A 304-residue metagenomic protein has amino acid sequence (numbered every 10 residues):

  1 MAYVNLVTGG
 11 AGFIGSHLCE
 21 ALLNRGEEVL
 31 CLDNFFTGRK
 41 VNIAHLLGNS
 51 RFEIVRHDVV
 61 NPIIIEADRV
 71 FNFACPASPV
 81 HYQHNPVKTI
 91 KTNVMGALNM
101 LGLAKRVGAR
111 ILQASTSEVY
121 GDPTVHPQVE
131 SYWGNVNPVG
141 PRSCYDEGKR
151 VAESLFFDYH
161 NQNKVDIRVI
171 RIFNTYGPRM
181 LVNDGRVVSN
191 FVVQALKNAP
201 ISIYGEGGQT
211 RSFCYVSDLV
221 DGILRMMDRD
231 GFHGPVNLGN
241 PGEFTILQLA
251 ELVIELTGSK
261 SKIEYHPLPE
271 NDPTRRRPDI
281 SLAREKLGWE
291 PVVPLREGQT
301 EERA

Functional and structural regions predicted by a protein language model:
M1-T175, S217, W289: N-terminal Rossmann-like NAD(P)+-binding domain of SDR-like oxidoreductases, especially those catalyzing
N5, L18, N24, H57 (+3 more regions): C-terminal substrate-binding subdomain of Rossmann-fold SDR/epimerase-dehydratase oxidoreductases
K40-V41, E153, S189, L247 (+2 more regions): Short, surface-exposed alpha-helical segments at coil->helix boundaries
G48, M180-D184, G242, P291: Residue-level signature of the cytosolic catalytic core of signaling kinases
N93, G148, D184-G185, R276: Short, conserved glycine- and acidic-residue-centered signature motifs in active-site or ligand-binding loops
H126-P127, V182-N190: A glycine/serine/threonine-rich, flexible loop-to-helix segment that serves as the NAD(P) cofactor-binding "lid"
